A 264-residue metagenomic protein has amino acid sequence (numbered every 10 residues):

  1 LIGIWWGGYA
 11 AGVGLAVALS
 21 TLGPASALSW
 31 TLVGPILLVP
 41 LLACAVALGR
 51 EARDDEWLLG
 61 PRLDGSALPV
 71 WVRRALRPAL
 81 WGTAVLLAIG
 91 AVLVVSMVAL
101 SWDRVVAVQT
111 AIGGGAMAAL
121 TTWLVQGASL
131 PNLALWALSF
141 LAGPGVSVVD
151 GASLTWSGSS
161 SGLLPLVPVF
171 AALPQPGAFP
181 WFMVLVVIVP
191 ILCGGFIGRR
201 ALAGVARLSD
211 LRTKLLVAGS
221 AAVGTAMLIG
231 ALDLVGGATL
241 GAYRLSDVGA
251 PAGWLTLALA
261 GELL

Functional and structural regions predicted by a protein language model:
L1, L15-L22, Q109-V186, L234-L264: Long, glycine/tryptophan/cysteine-rich extracytoplasmic
L1-E56, L86, G90, V95-V98: Transmembrane-helix bundle segments that line or gate the permeation/cavity pathway in multi-pass membrane proteins
L1-I2, A18, L42-P78, A99 (+2 more regions): Cytoplasmic membrane-interface segments at the C-terminal ends of transmembrane helices
I2, L28-L37, V70-L87, A119-A128 (+1 more regions): Alpha-helical transmembrane segments and their helix-start/interface "positive-inside/aromatic belt" motifs in integral
W6-V13, S160-L164, V189-G198, L216-V235 (+1 more regions): Hydrophobic membrane-spanning alpha-helices of multi-pass integral membrane proteins
I36-R53, T121, V125, L133 (+2 more regions): Hydrophobic cores of alpha-helical transmembrane segments in multi-pass inner/ER membrane proteins, independent
W81-L93, A128-V148, L216-I229: Hydrophobic alpha-helical membrane-insertion segments
S96, L100-G113: Hydrophobic alpha-helical segments and their helix-loop boundaries in membrane and membrane-proximal proteins
